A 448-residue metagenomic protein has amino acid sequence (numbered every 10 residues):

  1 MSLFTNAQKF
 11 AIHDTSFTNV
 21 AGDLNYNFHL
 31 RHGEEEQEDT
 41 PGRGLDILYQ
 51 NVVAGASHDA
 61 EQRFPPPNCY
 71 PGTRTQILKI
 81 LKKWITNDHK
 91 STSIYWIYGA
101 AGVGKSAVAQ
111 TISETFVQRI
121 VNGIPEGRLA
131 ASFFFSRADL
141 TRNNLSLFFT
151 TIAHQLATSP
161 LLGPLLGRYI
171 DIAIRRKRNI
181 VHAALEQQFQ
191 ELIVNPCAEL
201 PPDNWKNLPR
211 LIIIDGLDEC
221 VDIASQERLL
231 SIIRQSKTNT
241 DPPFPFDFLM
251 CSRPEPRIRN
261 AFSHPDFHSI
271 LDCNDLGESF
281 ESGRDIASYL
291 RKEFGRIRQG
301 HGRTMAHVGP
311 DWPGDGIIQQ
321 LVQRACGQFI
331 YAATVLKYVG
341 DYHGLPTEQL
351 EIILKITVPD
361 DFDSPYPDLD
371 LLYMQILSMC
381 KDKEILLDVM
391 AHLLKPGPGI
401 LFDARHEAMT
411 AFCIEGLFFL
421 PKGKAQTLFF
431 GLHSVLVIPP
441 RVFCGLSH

Functional and structural regions predicted by a protein language model:
S2-H448: Conserved NB-ARC/NACHT P-loop NTPase core of NLR-like innate immune receptors
